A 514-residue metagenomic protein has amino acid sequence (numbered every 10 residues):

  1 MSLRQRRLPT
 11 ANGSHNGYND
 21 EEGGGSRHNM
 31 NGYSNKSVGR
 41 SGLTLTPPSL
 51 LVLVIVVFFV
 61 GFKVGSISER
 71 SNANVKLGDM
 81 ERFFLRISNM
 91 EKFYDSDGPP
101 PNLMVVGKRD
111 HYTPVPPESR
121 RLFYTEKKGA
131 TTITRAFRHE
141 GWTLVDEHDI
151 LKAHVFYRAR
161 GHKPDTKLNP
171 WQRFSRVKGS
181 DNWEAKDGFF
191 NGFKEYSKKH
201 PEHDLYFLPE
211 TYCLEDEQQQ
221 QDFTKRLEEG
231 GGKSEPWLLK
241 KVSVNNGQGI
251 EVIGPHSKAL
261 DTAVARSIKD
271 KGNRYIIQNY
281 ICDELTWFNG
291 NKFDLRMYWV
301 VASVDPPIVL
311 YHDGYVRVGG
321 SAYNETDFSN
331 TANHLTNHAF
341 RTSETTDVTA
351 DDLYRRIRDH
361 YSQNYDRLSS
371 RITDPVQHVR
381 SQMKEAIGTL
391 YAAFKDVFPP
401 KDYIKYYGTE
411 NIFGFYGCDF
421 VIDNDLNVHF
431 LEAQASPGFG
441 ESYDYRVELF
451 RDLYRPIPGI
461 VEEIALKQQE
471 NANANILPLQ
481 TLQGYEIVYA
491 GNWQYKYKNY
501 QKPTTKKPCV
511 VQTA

Functional and structural regions predicted by a protein language model:
M1-L45: Short, low-complexity, Lys/Arg-enriched N-terminal segments of secretory-pathway carbohydrate enzymes
R4-Q5, S66-P99, V105, D149-L151 (+1 more regions): Interhelical loop segments of eukaryotic multi-pass membrane proteins
L43-T46, Y407, E463-A514: Long, low-complexity intrinsically disordered regulatory regions
L45-K76: Terminal signal-anchor or tail-anchor transmembrane helices that tether membrane-associated enzymes to cellular
P47, L51, K128-A136, E184 (+9 more regions): Acidic, Ser/Thr-rich intrinsically disordered and amphipathic helical segments
I87, P101-P236, S243-N245, I253-K258 (+2 more regions): Conserved N-proximal alpha/beta basic substrate-recognition cap immediately N-terminal to, or forming the N-lobe
G232-E235, V242-C418, I422-H429, V447-L482: Catalytic core of tubulin tyrosine ligase-like
Q434-S442: Glycine-rich phosphate/pyrophosphate-binding beta-alpha loops
